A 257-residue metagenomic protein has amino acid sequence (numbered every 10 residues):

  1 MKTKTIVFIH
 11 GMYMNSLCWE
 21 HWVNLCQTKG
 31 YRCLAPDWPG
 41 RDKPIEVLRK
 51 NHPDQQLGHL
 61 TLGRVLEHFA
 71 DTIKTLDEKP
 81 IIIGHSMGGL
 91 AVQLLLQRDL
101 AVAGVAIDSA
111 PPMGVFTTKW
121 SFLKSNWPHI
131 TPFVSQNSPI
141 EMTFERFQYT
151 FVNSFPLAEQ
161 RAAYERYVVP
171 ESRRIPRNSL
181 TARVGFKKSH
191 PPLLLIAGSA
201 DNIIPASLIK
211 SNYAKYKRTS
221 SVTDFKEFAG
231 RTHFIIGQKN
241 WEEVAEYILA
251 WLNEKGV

Functional and structural regions predicted by a protein language model:
G11-M14, S199: Active-site glycine-rich loops that stabilize anionic/oxyanionic intermediates across multiple enzyme folds
Q27-H52: Conserved alpha/beta-hydrolase
G63-P80: Conserved acidic catalytic loop of the alpha/beta-hydrolase fold
I83-G88, V92: Gly/Ala-rich beta-loop-alpha elbow adjacent to hydrolase catalytic centers
L100-V134, R174-A182: Flexible "cap/lid" loop of the alpha/beta hydrolase fold
S189, L195-A197, D201: Short beta-strand/loop motif that positions the catalytic acidic residue of the alpha/beta-hydrolase fold
P205-K215: Short alpha-helix in the alpha/beta-hydrolase fold that links the catalytic acid
V222-V257: Catalytic active-site module of serine/aspartate enzymes centered on a nucleophile-bearing elbow/loop
